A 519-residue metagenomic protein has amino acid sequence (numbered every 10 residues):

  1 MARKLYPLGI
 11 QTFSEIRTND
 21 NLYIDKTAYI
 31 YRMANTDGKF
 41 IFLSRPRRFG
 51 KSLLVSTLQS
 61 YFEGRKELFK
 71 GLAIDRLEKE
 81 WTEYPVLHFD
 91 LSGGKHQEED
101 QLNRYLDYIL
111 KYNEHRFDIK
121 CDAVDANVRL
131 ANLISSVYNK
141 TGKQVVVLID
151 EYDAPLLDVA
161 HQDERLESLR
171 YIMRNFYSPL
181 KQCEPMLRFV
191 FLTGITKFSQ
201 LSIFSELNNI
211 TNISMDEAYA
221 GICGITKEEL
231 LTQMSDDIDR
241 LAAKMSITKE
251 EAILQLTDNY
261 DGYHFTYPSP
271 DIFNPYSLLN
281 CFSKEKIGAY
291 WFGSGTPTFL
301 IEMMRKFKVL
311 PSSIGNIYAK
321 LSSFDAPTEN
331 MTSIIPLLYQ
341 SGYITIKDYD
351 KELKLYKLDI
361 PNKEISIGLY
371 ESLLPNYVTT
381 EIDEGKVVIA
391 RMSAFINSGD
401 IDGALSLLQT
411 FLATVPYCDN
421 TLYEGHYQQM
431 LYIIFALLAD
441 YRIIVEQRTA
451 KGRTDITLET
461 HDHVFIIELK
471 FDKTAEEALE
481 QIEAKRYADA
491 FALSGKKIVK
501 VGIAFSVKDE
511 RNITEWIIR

Functional and structural regions predicted by a protein language model:
M1-Y423, L438-A439: Phosphate-binding site recognition
V137-T141, I434-H461: Active-site metal-binding core of divalent-cation-utilizing nuclease and nuclease-like domains
V146, H463-F465, V499: Structural motif
E167-Y171, F471-A488: Mg2+/Mn2+-dependent nuclease catalytic core
F176-C183, P336-I344, Y432-A436, Q481-V501: Metal-dependent nuclease catalytic cores in nucleic-acid-processing enzymes, especially RNase H-like/related
L431, T454-F471, K485: Conserved catalytic cores of phosphodiester-cleaving nucleases, focusing on short active-site segments
A490, S494-R519: Domain-level recognition of nuclease-like catalytic cores that cleave nucleotide substrates
